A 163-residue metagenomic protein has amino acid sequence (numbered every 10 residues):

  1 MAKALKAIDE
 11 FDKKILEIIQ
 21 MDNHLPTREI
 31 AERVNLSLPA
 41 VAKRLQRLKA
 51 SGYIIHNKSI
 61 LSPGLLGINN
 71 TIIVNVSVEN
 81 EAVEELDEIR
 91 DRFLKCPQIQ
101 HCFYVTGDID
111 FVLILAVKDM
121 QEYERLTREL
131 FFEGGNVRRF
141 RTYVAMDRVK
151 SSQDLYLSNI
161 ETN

Functional and structural regions predicted by a protein language model:
M1-N163: A compositional/biophysical signature of low hydrophobicity enriched in polar/charged and small residues
